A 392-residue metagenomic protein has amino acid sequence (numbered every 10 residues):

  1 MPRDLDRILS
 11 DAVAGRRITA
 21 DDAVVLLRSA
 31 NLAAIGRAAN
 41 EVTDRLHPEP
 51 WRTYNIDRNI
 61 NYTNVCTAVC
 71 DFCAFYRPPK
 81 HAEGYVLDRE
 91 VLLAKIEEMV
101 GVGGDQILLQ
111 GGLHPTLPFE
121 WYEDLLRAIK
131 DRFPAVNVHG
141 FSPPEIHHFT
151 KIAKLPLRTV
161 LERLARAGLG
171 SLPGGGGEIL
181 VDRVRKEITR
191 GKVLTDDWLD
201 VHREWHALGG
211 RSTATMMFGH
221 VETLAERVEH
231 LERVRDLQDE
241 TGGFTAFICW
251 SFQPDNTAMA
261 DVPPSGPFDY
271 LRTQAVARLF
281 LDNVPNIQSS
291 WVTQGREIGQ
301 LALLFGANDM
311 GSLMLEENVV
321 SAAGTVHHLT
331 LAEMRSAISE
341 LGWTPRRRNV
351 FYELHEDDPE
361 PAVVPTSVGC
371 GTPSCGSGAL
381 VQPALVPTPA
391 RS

Functional and structural regions predicted by a protein language model:
M1-A33, A94, V100, E232-S392: Auxiliary Fe-S-binding modules of radical SAM enzymes
G15, A39, C70, L109 (+5 more regions): Conserved, mostly hydrophobic/aromatic
A23-L27, I56-N59, G111-P115, F218-V221 (+1 more regions): Conserved short loop/turn motifs at secondary-structure junctions
G36-K80, G84-Q110: N-terminal pre-triad scaffold of radical SAM enzymes
W51-R52, C66, C73-R77, L126-D131 (+2 more regions): Mobile, glycine- and charge-enriched loop segments and immediately flanking short secondary-structure elements within
R52-R58, I107, V138-S142, L172-G174 (+4 more regions): Hydrophobic faces of well-ordered beta-strands that scaffold small-molecule active sites in alpha/beta enzyme cores
Y54-I60, R77-E83, Q110-E120, D182 (+2 more regions): Glycine-rich, proline-tolerant flexible connector loops at the mouths of alpha/beta enzymes
R77-E229, R233-D236: Conserved Radical SAM active-site core
